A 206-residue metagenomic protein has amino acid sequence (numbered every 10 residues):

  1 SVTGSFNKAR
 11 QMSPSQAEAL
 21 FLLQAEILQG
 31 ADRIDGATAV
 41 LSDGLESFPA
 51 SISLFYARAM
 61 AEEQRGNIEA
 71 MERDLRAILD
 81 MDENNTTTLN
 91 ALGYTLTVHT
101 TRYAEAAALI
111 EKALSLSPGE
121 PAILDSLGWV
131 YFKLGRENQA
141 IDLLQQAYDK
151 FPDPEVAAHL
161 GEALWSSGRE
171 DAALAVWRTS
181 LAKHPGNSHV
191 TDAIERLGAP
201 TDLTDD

Functional and structural regions predicted by a protein language model:
S1-D206: Alpha-solenoid helical repeat scaffolds
